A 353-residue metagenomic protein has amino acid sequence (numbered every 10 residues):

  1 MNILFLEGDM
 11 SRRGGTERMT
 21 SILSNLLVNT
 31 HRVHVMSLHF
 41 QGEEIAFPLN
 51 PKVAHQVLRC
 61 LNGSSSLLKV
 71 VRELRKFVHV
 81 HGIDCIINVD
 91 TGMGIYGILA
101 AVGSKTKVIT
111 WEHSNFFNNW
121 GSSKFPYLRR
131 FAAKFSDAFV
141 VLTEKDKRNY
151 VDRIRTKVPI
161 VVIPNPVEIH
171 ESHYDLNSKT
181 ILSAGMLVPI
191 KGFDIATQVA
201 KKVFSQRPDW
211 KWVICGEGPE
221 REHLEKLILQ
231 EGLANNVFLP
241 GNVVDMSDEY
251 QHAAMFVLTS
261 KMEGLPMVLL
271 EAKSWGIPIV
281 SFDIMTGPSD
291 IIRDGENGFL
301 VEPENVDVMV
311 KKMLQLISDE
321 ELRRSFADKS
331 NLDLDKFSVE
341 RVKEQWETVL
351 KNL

Functional and structural regions predicted by a protein language model:
F5-I22, L26-S66, V162: N-terminal strand-loop element at the rim of the active site of nucleotide-sugar-dependent glycosyltransferases
G14-I22, K179, M186-P208, W212 (+2 more regions): A conserved mid-protein helix/loop that constitutes part of the nucleotide-sugar donor-binding site
A54, E225-G241: Nucleotide-activated donor-binding/catalytic signature segment of Leloir-type glycosyltransferases, i.e., the conserved
N88-G94, E112: Short His-centered aromatic/hydrophobic patch
K134-E171: Donor nucleotide-sugar binding/catalytic pocket of nucleotide-sugar-dependent glycosyltransferases
N242, K261: Aromatic "clamp/platform" in nucleotide-sugar-dependent glycosyltransferases that forms part of the donor/acceptor
P278-F282: Short hydrophobic beta-strand element within catalytic cores of glycosyltransferases and related nucleotide-activated
R293-G295, F299-V306, L314-E321: Conserved acidic donor-binding segment of nucleotide-sugar-dependent glycosyltransferases
